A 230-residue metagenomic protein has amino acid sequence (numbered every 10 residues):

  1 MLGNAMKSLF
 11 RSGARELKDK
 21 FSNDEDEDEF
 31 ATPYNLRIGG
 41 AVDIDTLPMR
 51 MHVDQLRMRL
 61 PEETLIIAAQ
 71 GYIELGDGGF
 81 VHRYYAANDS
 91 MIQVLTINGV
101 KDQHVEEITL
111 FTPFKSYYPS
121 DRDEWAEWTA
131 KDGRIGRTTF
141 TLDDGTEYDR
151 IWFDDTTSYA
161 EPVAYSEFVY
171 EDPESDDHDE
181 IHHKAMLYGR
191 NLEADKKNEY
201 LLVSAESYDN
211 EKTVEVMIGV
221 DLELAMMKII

Functional and structural regions predicted by a protein language model:
M1-E63, Q70-I230: Mixed-charge, low-complexity intrinsically disordered regions
